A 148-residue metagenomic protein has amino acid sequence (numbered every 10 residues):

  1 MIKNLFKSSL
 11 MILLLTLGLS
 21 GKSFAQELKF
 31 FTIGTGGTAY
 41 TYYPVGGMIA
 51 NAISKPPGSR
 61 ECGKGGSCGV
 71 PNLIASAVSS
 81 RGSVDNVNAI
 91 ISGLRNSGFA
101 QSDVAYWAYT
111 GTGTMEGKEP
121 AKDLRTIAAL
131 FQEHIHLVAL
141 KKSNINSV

Functional and structural regions predicted by a protein language model:
M1-L10: Bacterial N-terminal signal peptides that target proteins for export
S9-G18: Bacterial N-terminal signal peptides
L19-A25: Sec/Tat signal peptide C-region and signal peptidase I cleavage site
Q26-V148: Short, glycine-/small- and polar/acidic-enriched structural segments that line small-molecule recognition paths
